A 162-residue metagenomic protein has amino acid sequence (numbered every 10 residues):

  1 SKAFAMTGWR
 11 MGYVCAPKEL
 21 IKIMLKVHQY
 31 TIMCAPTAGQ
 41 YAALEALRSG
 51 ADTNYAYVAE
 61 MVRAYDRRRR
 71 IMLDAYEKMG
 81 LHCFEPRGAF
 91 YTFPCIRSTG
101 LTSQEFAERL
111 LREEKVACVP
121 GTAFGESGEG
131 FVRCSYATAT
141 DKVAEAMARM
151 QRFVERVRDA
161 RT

Functional and structural regions predicted by a protein language model:
S1-T162: PLP-dependent class I/II
